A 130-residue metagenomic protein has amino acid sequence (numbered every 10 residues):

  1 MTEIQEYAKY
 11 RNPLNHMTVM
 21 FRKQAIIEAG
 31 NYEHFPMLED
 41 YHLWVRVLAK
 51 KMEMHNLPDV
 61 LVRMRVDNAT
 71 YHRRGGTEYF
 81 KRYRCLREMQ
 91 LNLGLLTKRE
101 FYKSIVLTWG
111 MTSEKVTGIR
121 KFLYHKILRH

Functional and structural regions predicted by a protein language model:
M1-T77: Conserved nucleotide-sugar donor-binding catalytic segment
Y7, L86, K126: Residues that form generic nucleotide/phosphate-binding pockets
K51-N56, R73-R74, Q90, W109-T117: Alpha-helix boundary/capping detector
N56, R99-E100: Short, hydrophobic secondary-structure boundary micro-motifs
M64-D67, H72-T97: Catalytic core of nucleotide-sugar-dependent glycosyltransferases
E100-T112: Amphipathic alpha-helical repeat scaffolds of TPR domains
M111-H130: Terminal low-complexity segments of carbohydrate-biosynthetic enzymes
